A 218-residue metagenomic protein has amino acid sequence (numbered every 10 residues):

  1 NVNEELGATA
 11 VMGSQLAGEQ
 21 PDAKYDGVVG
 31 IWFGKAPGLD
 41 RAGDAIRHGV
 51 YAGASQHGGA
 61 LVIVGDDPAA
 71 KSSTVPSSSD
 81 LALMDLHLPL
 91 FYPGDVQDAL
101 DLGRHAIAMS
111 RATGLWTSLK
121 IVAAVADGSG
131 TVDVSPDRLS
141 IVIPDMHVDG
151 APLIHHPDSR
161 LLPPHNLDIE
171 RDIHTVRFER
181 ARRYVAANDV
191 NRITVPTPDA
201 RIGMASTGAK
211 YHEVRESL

Functional and structural regions predicted by a protein language model:
N1-A112, V122: Thiamine diphosphate
P93-L218: Flexible, low-complexity linker and terminal segments
